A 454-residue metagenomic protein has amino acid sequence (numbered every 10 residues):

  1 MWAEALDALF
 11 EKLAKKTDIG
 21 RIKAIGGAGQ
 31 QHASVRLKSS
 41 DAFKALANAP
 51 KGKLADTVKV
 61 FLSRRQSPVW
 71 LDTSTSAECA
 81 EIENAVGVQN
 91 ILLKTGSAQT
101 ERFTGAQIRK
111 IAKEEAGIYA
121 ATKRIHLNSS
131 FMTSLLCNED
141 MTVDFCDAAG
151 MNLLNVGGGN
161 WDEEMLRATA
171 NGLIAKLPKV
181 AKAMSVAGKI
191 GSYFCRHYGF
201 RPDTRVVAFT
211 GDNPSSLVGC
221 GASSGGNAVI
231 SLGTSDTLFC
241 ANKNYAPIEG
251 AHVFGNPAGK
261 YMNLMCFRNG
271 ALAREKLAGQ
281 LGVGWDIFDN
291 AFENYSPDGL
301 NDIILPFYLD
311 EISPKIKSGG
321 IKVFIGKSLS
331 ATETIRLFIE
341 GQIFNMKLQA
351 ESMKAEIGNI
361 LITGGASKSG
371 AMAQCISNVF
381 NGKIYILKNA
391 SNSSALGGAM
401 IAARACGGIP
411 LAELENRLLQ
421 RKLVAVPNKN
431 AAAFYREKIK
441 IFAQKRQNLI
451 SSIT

Functional and structural regions predicted by a protein language model:
M1-D56, L93, C195-F200, T204-R205 (+3 more regions): N-terminal glycine/serine-rich phosphate-binding loop of ATP-dependent small-molecule kinases, especially carbohydrate
A3, D7, F61-S67, S76 (+1 more regions): Generic internal hydrophobic packing segments that stabilize the cores of diverse globular domains
A14-P68, T95-R102, T133, E139-N155 (+1 more regions): Short beta-strand-loop/turn "lid" adjacent to the catalytic site in phosphate-handling enzymes
I19, S76, A80-G96, F103 (+5 more regions): Active-site core segments that coordinate phosphate-bearing ligands/cofactors across diverse enzyme families
D72: Carbohydrate-associated surface elements
A170-K182: A conserved helix-loop-beta module that forms one wall/lid of the active-site cleft in ATP-utilizing catalytic domains
